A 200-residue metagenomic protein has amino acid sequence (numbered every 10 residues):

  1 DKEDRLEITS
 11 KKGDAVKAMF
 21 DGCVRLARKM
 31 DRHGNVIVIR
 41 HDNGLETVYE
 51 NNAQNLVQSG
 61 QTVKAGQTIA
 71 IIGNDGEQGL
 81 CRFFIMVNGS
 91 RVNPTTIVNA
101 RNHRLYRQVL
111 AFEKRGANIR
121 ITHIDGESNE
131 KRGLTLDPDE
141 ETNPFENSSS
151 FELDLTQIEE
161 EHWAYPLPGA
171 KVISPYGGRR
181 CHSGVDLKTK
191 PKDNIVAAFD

Functional and structural regions predicted by a protein language model:
D1-G34, A65, T95, H103-D200: Surface-exposed, glycine-biased beta-strand/turn segments
E3, H41, N51, L80-R82 (+1 more regions): Histidine-centered active-site/metal-ligand motif
S10, H41, I85-V87, S174: Flexible glycine-/small-residue-rich
A27, N55-V63, Q67, G89: Acidic, glycine-anchored pre-beta loop/turn
V36-I37, K64-F83, L187: Short hydrophobic beta/alpha edge segments that flank linear recognition/processing sites
V38-L45: OB-fold (S1/OB) nucleic-acid-binding surfaces
T47-A53: Beta-strand/loop nucleic-acid-binding surfaces
R82-V92: Short, compositionally biased
